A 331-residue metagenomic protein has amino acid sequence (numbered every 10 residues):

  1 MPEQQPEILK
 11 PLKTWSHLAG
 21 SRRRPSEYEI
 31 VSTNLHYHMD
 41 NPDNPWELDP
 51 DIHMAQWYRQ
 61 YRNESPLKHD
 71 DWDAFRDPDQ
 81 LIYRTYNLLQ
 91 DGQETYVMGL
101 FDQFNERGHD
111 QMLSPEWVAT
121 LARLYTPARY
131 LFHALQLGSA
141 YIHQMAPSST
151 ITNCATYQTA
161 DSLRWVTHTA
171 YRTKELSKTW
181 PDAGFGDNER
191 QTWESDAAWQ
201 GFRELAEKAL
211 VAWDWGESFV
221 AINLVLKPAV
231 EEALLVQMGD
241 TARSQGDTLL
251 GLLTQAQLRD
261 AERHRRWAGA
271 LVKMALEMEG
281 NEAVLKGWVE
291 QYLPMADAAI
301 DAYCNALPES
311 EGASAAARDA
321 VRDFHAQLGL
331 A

Functional and structural regions predicted by a protein language model:
M1-L131, M278-A331: Terminal targeting/low-complexity segments that flank the catalytic cores of oxidoreductases
N44-D49, P115-A146, W213-T241: Alpha-helical bundle segments that constitute or directly flank the non-heme di-iron/ferroxidase center
Q103-L124, F185-L224, A306-L307: Acidic/His metal-coordination segments adjacent to aromatic residues that form catalytic metal sites in metalloenzymes
P115-W193: Long, hydrophobic, well-ordered secondary-structure blocks that form the structural core and pocket-lining surfaces
A140-C154, R172-P181, A209-S218, V236-A256 (+2 more regions): Inter-helical turn/loop segments and adjacent helix faces that build the functional surface of alpha-helical bundle
N153, Y157-Q158, T241, Q245-R265 (+2 more regions): Preference for long, well-ordered alpha-helical segments
Y157-E175, A229, A256-L271, Q291 (+1 more regions): Alpha-helical scaffold segments in carbohydrate-active enzymes
T192-A209, N223-A242, Q257-G269: A glycine-rich, aromatic-flanked flexible loop/lid motif
